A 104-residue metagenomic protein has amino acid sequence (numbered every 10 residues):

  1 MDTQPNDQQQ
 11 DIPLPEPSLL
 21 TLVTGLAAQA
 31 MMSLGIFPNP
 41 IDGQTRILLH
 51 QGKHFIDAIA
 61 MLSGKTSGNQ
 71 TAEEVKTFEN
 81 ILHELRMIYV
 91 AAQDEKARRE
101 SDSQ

Functional and structural regions predicted by a protein language model:
M1-D57, M61, E73-Q104: N-terminal intrinsically disordered, cationic/polar leader segments that include organellar targeting peptides
T66: Long C-terminal interaction/binding lobes of large macromolecular proteins
